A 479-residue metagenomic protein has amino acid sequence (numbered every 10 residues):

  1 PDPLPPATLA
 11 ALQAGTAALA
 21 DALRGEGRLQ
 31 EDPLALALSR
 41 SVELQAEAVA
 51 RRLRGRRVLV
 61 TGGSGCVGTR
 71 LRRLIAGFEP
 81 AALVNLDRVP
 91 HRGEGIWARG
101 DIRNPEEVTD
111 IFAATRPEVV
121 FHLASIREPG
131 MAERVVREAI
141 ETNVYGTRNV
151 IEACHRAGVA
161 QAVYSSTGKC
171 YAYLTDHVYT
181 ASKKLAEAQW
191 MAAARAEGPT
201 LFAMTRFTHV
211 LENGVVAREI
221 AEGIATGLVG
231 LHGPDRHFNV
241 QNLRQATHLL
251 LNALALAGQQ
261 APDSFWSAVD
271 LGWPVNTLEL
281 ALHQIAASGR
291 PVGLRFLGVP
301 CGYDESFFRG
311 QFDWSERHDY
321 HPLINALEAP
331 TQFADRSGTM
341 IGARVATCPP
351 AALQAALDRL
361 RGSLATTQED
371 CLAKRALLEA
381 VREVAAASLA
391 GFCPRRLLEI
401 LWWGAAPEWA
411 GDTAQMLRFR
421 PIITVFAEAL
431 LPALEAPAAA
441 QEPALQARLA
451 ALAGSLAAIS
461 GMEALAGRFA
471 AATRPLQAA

Functional and structural regions predicted by a protein language model:
P1-R57, C371-A479: Non-catalytic terminal and boundary segments that flank Rossmann-like NAD(P)-dependent oxidoreductase
A50-F78: N-terminal Rossmann NAD(P)H-binding glycine-rich loop of SDR-like oxidoreductase domains
G93-P105: Rossmann-fold cofactor-recognition segment
I102-T142, Y173: NAD(P)H-binding glycine-rich loop region in Rossmannoid oxidoreductase-like domains and their noncatalytic homologs
A132, E219-H248, N252-P274, L294-S306: A conserved pocket-lining segment of Rossmann-fold NAD(P)-dependent short-chain dehydrogenase/reductase
R134-R137, E141, Y145-E187, F202-A203: Conserved Rossmann-fold NAD(P)-dependent oxidoreductase catalytic core, especially the SDR/UDP-sugar
D176-T205, N213-A225: Active-site Tyr-X1-5-Lys
L256-A356: Mid/C-terminal beta-alpha module of Rossmann-like enzyme folds, strongest in SDR-family dehydrogenases/epimerases
